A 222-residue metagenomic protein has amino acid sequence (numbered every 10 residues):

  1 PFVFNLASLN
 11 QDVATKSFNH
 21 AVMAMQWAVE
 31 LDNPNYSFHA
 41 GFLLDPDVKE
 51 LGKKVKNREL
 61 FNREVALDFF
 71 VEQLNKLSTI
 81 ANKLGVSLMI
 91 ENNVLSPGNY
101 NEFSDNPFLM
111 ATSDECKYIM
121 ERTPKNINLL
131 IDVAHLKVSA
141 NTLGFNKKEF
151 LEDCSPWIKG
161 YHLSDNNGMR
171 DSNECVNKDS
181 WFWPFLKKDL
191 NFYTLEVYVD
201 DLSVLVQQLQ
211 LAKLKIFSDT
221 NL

Functional and structural regions predicted by a protein language model:
P1-A7: Long, hydrophobic/aromatic-enriched structural stretches that serve as scaffold segments
A7-N128, V138: Active-site acidic/histidine proton-transfer and metal-coordination neighborhood in alpha/beta enzyme cores
A24-W27, D32-P34, D45-K54, R58 (+1 more regions): Histidine-acidic metal/acid-base catalytic patches
